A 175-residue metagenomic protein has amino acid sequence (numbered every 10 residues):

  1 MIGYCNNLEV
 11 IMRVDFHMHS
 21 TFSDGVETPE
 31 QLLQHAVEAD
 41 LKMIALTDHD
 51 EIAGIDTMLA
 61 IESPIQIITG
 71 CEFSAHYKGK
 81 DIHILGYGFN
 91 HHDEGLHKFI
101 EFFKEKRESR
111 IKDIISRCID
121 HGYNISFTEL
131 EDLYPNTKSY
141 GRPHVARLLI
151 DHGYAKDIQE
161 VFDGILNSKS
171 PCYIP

Functional and structural regions predicted by a protein language model:
I2-D81, G164-K169: An N-terminally biased module of ancient metal coordination in phosphate/nucleic-acid-related enzymes
I61-P175: Extended substrate/RNA-proximal surfaces in nucleic-acid metabolism proteins
